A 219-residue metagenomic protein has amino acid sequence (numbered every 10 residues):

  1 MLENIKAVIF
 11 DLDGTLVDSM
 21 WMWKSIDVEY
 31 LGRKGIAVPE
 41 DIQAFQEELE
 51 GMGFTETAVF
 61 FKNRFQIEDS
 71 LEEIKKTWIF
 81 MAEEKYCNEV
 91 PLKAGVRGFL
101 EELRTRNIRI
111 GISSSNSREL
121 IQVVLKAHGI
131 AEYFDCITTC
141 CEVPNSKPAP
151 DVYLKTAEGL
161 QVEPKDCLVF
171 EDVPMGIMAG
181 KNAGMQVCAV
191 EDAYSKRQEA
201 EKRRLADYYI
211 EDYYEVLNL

Functional and structural regions predicted by a protein language model:
M1-V8, E101-R104, S117-R118, Q122-L219: Asp-based, Mg2+/Mn2+-dependent phosphohydrolase catalytic module
L2-R97, E102-R106: N-terminal helical cap/lid subdomain that shapes the substrate entry/recognition surface in HAD-like hydrolases
T15, S114-N116: Conserved phosphate-coupling serine/threonine residues in phosphotransfer and NTP-handling enzymes
D18, V90, I112, D166-C167: Residue-level marker of alpha-helix boundaries and capping positions
W21, S114, V123: Conserved catalytic-core motifs of eukaryotic protein kinase domains, centered on the activation segment
G111-I112, A189: Hydrophobic beta-strand core positions in alpha/beta domains
